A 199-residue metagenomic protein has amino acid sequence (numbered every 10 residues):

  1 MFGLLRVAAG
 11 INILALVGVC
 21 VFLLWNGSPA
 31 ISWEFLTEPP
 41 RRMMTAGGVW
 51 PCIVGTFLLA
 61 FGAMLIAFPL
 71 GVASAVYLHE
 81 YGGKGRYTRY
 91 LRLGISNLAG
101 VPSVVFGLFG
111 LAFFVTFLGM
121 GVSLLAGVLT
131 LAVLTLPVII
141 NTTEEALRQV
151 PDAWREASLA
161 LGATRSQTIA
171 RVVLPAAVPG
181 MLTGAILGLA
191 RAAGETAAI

Functional and structural regions predicted by a protein language model:
F2-G3, L70-G110, V138-E145: Cytoplasmic-entry segments and transmembrane alpha-helices of multi-pass inner-membrane transporters
F2-V7, V21-A63, K84: Periplasmic/extracellular loop-to-transmembrane helix junction in inner-membrane transport proteins
R6, C52, T56, L93-S96 (+3 more regions): Residue-level signal for discrete positions within transmembrane alpha-helices of multi-pass small-molecule
V54, L58-I66, L70, S74 (+2 more regions): Hydrophobic alpha-helical transmembrane segments of multipass integral membrane proteins, especially permease/channel
M64, R165-I199: Transmembrane alpha-helices
S96-L134: Generic hydrophobic transmembrane alpha-helix motif, especially the helices
P102, L161-G162, P175: Glycine/proline-centered hinge or cleavage motifs at structural transition points of membrane proteins
N141-L159, Q167-L174: Intracellular coupling helices
